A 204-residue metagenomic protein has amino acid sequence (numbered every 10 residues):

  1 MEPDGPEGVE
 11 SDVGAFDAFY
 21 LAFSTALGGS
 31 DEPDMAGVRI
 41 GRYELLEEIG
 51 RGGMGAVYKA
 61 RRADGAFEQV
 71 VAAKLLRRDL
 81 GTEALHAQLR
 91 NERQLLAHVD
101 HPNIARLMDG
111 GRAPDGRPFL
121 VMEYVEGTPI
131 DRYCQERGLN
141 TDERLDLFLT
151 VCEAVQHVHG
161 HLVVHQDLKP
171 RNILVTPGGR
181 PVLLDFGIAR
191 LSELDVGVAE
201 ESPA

Functional and structural regions predicted by a protein language model:
M1-L27, T141-D142: Low-complexity, Pro/Ser/Thr/Gly/Ala-rich intrinsically disordered linkers and tails that serve as
T25-A204: Conserved ATP-binding/catalytic core of the eukaryotic-like protein kinase fold, especially serine/threonine kinases
